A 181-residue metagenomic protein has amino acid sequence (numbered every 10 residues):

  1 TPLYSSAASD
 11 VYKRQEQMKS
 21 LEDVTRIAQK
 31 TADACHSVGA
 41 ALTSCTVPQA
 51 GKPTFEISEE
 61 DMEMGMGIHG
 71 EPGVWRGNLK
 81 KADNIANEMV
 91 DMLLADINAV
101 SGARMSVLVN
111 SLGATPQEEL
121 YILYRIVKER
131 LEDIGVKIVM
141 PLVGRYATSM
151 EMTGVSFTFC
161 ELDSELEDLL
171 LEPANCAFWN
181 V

Functional and structural regions predicted by a protein language model:
T1-A8, Y12: Single conserved hydrophobic/aromatic residue that forms the stacking wall/gate of nucleotide- or nucleobase-binding
S5-S6, E59, M152: Short, solvent-exposed loop/turn segments at the edges of secondary structure
K13, Q17-M18: Conserved glycine-bearing catalytic or ligand-binding loops at nucleotide- and phosphate-handling centers of large
K19, D23-I122: Mixed-charge interfacial surface used for oligomerization/domain docking and macromolecular partner engagement
M92-V181: C-terminal non-catalytic interaction/assembly regions of soluble proteins
